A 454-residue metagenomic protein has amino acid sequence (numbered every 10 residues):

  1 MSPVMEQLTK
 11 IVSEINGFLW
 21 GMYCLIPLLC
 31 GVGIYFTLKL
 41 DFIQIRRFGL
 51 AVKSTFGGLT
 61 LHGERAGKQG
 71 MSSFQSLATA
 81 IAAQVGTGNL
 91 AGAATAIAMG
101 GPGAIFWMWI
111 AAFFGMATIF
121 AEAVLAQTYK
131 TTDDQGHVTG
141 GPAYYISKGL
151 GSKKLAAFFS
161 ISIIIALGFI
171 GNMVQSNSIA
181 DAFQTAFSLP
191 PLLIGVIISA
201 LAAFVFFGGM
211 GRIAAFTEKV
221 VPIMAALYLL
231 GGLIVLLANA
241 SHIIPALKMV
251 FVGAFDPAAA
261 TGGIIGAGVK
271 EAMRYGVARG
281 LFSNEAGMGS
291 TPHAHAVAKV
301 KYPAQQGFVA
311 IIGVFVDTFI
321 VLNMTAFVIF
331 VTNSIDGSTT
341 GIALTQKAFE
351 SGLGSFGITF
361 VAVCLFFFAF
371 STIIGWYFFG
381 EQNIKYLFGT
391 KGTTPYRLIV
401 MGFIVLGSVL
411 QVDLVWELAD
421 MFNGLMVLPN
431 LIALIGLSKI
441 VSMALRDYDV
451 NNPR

Functional and structural regions predicted by a protein language model:
M1-A82, T87, A98-A104, G115 (+2 more regions): N-terminal alpha-helical transmembrane segments of multi-pass membrane transport and channel/translocase proteins
Q7-L8, K39-Q44, G88-A93, P102 (+6 more regions): Transmembrane helix-loop junctions in multi-pass membrane proteins
L28-V32, K39-V52, N177-F183, L189-F251 (+2 more regions): Membrane-interface loop-to-helix entry segments
V32, F36-T37, A111-G136, P142-N177 (+3 more regions): Helix-loop-helix module between adjacent transmembrane segments
F42-M71, T95-I105, A117-L150, I335-G352 (+2 more regions): Flexible loop linkers connecting adjacent transmembrane helices in multi-pass alpha-helical membrane transporters
L61-M99, L125-T128, D134-A143, S147-K148 (+2 more regions): Alpha-helical membrane segments and immediately flanking helix-loop junctions that form or couple to the substrate/ion
F114-E122, V196-M210, V221-S241, R274 (+3 more regions): Selective recognition of specific alpha-helical transmembrane segments in multi-pass small-molecule
F120-Y129, D134, L233-M249, P257-I264 (+3 more regions): Extracellular/periplasmic helix-exit of transmembrane alpha-helices
